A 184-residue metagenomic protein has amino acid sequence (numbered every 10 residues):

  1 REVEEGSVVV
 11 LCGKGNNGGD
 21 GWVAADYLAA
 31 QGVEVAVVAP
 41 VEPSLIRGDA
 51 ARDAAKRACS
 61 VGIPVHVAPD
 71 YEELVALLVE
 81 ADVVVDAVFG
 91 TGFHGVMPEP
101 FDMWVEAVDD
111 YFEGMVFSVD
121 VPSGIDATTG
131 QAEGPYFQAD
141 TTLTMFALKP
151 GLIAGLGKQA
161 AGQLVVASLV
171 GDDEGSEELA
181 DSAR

Functional and structural regions predicted by a protein language model:
R1-E42, R47, T141, A147-R184: Small-residue (G/A/S/T)-rich helix-start motifs and N-terminal tracts that mark the onset
V9, V23-F101, V105-D109: N-terminal small/polar loop signature for handling phosphorylated ligands or for N-terminal nucleophile
A81-R184: YjeF_N-associated NAD(P)HX repair module
